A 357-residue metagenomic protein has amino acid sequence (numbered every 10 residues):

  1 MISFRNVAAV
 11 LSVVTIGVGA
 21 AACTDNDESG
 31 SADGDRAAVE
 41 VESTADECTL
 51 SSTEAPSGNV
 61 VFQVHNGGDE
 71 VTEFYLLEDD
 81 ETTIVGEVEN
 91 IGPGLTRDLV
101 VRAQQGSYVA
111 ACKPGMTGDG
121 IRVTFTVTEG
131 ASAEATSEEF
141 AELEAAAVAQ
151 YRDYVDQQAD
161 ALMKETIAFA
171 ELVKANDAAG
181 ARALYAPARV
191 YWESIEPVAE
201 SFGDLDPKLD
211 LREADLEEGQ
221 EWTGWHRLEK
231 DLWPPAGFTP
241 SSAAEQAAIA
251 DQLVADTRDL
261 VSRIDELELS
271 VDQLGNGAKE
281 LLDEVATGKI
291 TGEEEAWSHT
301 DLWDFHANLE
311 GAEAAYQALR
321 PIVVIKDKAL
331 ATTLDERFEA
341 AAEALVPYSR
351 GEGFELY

Functional and structural regions predicted by a protein language model:
M1-V10: Bacterial N-terminal signal peptides that target proteins for export
V10-G19: Bacterial N-terminal signal peptides
A20-G34: Bacterial lipoprotein signal-peptidase II cleavage site
G34-S57: N-terminal edge beta-strand
S51-E70, R97-C112: Beta-strand cores of secreted/periplasmic/IMS beta-sandwich domains, seen most often in copper-related folds
E73-L77: Beta-strand signatures of extracellular beta-sandwich domains
G92-E134: Extracellular/periplasmic metallocenter environments
A133-Y357: Mature extracytoplasmic or organellar-lumen-exposed domains after removal of signal/transit peptides
